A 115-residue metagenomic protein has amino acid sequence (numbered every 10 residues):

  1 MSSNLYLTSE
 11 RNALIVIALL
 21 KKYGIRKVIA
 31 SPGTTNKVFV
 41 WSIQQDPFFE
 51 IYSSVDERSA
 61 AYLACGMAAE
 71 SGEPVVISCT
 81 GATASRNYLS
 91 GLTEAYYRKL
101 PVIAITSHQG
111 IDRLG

Functional and structural regions predicted by a protein language model:
M1-G115: N-terminal alpha/beta PP-like core and its mobile active-site loop of ThDP/TPP-dependent enzymes
